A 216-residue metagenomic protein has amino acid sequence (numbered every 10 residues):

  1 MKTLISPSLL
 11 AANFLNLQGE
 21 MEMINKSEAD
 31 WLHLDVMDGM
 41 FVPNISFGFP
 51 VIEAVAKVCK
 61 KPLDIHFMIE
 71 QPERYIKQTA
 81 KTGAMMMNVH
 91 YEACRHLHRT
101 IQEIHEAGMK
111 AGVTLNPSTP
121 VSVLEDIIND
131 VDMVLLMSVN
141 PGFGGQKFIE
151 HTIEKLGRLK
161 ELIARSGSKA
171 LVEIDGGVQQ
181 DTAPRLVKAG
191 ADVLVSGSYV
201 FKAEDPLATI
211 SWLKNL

Functional and structural regions predicted by a protein language model:
M1-N88, A93-H96, E103, K110-A111 (+7 more regions): Conserved N-terminal beta1-alpha1 strand-loop-helix module at the mouth
H33, E173-I174: Generic enzyme active-site microenvironment
T114-S118: Short gly/ser/thr-rich secondary-structure transition/capping motifs
V139-P141: Short glycine-rich anion-binding loops that position phosphate/pyrophosphate groups of nucleotides and phosphorylated
E173, A183, V193: Active-site-adjacent loop and "lid" segments of alpha/beta metabolic enzymes
I174-G177, V195-Y199: Glycine-rich beta-strand-to-loop/alpha-helix junction loops that act as flexible
G177-A189: Acidic, divalent-metal-coordinating active-site segment for phosphoryl/phosphodiester hydrolysis, typified by short
